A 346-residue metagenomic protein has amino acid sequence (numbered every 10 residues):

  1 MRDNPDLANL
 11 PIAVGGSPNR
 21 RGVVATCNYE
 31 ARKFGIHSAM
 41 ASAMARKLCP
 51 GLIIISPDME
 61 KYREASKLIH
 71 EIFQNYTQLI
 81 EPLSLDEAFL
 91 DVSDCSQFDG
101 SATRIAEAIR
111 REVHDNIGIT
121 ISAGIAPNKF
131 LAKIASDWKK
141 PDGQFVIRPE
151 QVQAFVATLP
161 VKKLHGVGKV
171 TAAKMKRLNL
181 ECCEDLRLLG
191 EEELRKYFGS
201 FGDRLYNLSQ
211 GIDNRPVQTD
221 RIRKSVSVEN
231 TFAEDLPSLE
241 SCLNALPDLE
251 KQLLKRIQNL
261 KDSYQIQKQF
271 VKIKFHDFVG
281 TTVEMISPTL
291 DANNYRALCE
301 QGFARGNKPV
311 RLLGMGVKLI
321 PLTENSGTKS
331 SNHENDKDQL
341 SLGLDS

Functional and structural regions predicted by a protein language model:
M1-Y197, D203, T323, H333-S346: Gly/Gly-Pro- and Ser/Thr-rich, intrinsically disordered tail segments characteristic of DNA damage-repair and tolerance
K67, E71, R104-E107, N244 (+3 more regions): Short, contiguous clusters of charged residues that form electrostatic/catalytic patches at enzyme active sites, used
K176-L312, P321-T323, S341, D345: DNA-contacting surface of Y-family translesion DNA polymerases
V310-N335: Cysteine/selenocysteine-centered motifs that mediate thiol-based redox chemistry or coordinate metal-sulfur cofactors
